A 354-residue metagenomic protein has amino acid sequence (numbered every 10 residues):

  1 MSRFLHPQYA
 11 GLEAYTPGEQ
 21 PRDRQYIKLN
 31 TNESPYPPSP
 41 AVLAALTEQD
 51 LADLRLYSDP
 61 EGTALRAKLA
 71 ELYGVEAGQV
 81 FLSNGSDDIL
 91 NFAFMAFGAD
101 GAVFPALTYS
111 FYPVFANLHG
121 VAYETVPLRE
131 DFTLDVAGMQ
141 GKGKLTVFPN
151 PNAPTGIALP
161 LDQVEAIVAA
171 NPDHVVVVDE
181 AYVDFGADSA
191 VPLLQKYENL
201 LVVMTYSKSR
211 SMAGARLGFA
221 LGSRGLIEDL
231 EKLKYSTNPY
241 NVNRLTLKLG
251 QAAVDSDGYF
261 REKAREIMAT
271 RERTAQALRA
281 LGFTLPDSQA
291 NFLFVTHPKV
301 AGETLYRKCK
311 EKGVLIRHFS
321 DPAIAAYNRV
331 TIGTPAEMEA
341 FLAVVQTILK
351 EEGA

Functional and structural regions predicted by a protein language model:
M1-L56, K142: N-terminal "arm"/small-domain region of PLP-dependent enzymes with the aminotransferase-like
T63-G101, H119, K299: Phosphate-binding glycine-rich loop
E76-V80, G101, E180, E198-N199 (+1 more regions): Short acidic capping loops at alpha-helix termini that bridge into adjacent secondary structure
A96-P149: PLP-dependent aminotransferase-like
T133-K142, P154-M212, R224-L226: Active-site pre-lysine segment of PLP-dependent enzymes
D162, K308-K312, R317, D321-A354: PLP-dependent enzyme catalytic core of the Aspartate aminotransferase-like
N199-R279, F283-P286: PLP-dependent aminotransferase class I/II
M268, A280-K312, N328: Conserved PLP-binding catalytic core of the aspartate aminotransferase-like
